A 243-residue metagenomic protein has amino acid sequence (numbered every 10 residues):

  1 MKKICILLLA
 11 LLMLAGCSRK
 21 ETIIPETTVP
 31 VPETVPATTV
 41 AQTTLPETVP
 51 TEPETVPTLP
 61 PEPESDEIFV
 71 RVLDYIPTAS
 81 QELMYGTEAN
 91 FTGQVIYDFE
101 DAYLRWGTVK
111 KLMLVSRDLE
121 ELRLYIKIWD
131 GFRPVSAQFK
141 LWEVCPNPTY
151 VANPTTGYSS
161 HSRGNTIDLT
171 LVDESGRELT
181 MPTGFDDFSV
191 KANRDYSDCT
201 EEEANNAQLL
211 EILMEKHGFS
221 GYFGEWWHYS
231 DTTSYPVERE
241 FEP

Functional and structural regions predicted by a protein language model:
M1-I4: Positively charged n-region of N-terminal signal peptides that target proteins for export
A10: Metal-dependent phosphohydrolase cores
M13-G16: C-terminal motif of bacterial Sec signal peptides marking the signal peptidase cleavage site
S18-R19, I24, V29-V40, T44-W129 (+1 more regions): Extracytoplasmic cell-surface/polysaccharide-interacting catalytic and binding patches
P134: Segments that shape or occlude catalytic/ligand-binding pockets
A137: Active-site neighborhoods of enzyme catalytic cores
